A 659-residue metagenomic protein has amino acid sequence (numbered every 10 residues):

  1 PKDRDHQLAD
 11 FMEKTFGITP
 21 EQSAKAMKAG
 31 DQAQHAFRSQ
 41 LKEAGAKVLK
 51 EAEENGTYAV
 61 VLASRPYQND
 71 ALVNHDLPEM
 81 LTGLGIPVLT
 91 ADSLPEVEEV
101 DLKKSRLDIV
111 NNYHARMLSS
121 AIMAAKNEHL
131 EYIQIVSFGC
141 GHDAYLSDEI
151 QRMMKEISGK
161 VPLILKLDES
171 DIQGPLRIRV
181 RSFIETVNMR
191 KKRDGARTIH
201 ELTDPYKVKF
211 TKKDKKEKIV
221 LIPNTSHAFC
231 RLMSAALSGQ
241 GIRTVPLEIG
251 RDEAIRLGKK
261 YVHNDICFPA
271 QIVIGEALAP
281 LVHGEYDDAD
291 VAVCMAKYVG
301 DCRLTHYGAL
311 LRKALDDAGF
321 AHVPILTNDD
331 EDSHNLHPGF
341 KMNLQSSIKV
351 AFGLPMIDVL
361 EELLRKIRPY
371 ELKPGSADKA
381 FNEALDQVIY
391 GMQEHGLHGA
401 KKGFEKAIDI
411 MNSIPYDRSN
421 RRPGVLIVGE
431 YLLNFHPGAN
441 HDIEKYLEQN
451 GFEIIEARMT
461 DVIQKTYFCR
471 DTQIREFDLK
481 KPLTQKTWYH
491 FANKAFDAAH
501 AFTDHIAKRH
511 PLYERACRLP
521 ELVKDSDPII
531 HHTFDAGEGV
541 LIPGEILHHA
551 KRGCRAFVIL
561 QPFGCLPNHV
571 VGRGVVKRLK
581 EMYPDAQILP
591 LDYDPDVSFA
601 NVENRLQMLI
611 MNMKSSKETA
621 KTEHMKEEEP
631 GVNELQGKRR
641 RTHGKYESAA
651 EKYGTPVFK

Functional and structural regions predicted by a protein language model:
P1-K659: An N-terminal assembly and electron-transfer interface module characteristic of large anaerobic redox and radical
